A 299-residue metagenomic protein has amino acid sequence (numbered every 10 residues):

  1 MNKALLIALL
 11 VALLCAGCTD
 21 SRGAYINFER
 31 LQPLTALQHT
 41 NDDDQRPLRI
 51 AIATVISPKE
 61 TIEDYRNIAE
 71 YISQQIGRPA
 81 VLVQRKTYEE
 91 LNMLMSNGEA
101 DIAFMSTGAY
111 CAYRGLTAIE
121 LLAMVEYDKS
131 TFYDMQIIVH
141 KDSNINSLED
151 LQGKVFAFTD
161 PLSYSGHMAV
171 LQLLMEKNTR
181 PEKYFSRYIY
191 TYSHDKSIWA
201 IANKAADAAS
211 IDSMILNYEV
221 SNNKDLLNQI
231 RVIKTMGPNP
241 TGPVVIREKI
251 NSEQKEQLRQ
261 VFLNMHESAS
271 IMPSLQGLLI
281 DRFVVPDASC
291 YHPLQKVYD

Functional and structural regions predicted by a protein language model:
N2, L6-S96, M272-D299: N-terminal hydrophobic or amphipathic helices and topogenic motifs
A53-T54, D128-Q136, K224-F262, M272 (+1 more regions): Periplasmic-binding protein-like
V55, M105-A109, Y127, H140-S143 (+4 more regions): Solvent-exposed coil/turn segments that connect beta secondary-structure elements in extracytoplasmic/periplasmic
E89-A103, L116, E149, S193-M214: Short helices/loops that flank or line small-molecule/ion binding pockets
A118-K129: A structural signal for short loop-to-beta-strand junctions that line the ligand-binding cleft of periplasmic/secreted
V139-D160: Flexible hinge/capping segments at coil-to-helix
V155-N251: Pocket-lining segment of extracytoplasmic ligand-binding domains
